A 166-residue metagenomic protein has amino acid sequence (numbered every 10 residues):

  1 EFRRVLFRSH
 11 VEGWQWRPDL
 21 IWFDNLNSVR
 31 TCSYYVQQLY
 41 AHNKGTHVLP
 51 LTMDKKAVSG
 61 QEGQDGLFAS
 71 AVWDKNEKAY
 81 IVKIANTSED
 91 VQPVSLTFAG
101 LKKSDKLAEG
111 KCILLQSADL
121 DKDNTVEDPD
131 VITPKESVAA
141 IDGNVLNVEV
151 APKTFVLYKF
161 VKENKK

Functional and structural regions predicted by a protein language model:
E1-L6: Short, small-residue-biased leader/transition segments that mark boundaries at the very start of proteins
F7-A79: Glycan-recognition and catalytic regions of carbohydrate-active enzymes
K56, G60-E62, A85-K166: C-terminal beta-sandwich/jelly-roll accessory domains of carbohydrate-active enzymes
